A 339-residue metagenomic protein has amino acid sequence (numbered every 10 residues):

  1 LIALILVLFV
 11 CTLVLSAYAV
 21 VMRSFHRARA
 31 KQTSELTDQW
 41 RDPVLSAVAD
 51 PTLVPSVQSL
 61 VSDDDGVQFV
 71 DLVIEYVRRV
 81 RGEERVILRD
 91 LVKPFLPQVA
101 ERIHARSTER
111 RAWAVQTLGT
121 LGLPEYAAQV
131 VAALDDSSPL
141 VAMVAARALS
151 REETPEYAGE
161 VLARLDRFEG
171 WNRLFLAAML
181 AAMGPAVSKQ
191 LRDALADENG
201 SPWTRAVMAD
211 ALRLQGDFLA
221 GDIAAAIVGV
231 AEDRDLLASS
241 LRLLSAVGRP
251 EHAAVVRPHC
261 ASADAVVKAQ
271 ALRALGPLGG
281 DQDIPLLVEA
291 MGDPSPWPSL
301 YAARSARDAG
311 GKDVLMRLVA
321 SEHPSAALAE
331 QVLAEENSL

Functional and structural regions predicted by a protein language model:
L1-K31: N-terminal signal-anchor transmembrane alpha helix of single-pass membrane proteins, serving as the membrane-anchoring
V21-R106: N-terminal topogenic membrane-targeting module
P55, A326-A327: Short secondary-structure transition/capping segments
S56-V57, Q68, R89-I103, L123-L134 (+6 more regions): Amphipathic alpha-helical scaffolding segments comprising HEAT/armadillo-like alpha-solenoid repeats
E75, R79-D90, R111-G122, M143-T154 (+11 more regions): Structural detector for internal amphipathic alpha-helices that build alpha-solenoid repeat scaffolds
Q98, A105-Q129, D136-V144: Structured extramembrane domains adjacent to transmembrane segments
R106-S107, S137-P139, F168-N172, N199-S201 (+4 more regions): Short inter-helical turns and helix N-cap capping residues of alpha-solenoid HEAT/ARM repeat scaffolds
T117, V319-E322: Short, flexible active-site recognition loops that position polar ligands and cofactors
